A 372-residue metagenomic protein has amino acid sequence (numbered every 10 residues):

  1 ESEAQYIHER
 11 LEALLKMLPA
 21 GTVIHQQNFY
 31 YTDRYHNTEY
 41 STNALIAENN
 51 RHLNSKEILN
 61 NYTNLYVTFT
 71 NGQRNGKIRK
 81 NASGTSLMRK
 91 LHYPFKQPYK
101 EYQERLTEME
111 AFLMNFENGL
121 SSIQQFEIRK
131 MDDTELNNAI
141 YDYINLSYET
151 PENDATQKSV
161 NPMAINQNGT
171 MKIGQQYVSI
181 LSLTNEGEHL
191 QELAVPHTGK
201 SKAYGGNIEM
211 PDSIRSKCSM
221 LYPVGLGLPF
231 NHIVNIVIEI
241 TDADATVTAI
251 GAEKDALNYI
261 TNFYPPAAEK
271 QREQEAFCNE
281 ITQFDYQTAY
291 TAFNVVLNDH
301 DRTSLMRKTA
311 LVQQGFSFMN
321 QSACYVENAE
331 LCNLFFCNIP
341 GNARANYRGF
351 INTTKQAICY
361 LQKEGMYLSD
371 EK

Functional and structural regions predicted by a protein language model:
E1-G365: Extended, folded cores of ATP/NTP-driven motor/assembly subunits in large transport and secretion machines
G365-K372: The Walker A/P-loop phosphate-binding site
